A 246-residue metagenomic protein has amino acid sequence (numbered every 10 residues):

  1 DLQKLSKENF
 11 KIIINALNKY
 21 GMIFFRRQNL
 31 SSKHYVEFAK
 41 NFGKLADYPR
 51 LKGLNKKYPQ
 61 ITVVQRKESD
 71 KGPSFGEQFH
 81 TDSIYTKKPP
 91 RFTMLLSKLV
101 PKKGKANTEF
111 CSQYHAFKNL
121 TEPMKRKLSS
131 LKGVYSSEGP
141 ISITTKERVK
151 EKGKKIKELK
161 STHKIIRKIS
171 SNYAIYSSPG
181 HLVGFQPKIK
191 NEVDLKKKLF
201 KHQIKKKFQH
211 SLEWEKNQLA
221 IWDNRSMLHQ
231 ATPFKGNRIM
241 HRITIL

Functional and structural regions predicted by a protein language model:
D1-K216, R225-L246: Non-heme Fe(II) oxygenase catalytic core, chiefly the N-lobe of the double-stranded beta-helix
